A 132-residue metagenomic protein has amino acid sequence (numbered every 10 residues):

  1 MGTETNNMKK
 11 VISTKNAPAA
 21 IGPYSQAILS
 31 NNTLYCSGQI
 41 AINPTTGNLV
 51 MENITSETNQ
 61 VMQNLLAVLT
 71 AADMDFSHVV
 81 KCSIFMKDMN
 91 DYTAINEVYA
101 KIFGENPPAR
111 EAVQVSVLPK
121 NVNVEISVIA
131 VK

Functional and structural regions predicted by a protein language model:
G2-K132: Short, polar/acidic, helix-capping and beta-turn segments at strand->helix junctions that line the mouths
